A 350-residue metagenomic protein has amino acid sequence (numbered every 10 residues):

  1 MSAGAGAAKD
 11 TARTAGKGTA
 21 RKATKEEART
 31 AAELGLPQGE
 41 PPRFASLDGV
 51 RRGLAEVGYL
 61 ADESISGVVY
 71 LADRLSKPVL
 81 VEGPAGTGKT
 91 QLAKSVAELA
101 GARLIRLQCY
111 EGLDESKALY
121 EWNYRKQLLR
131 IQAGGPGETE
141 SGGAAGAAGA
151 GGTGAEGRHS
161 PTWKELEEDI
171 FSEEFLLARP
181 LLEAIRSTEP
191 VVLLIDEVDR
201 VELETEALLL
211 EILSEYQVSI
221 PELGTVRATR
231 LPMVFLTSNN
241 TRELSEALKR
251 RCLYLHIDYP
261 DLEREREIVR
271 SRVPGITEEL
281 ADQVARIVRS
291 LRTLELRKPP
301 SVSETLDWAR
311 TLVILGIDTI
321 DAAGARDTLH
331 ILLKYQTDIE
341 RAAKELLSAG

Functional and structural regions predicted by a protein language model:
M1-R13, K17, R21-G350: C-terminal regulatory/interaction module of P-loop NTP-utilizing enzymes
